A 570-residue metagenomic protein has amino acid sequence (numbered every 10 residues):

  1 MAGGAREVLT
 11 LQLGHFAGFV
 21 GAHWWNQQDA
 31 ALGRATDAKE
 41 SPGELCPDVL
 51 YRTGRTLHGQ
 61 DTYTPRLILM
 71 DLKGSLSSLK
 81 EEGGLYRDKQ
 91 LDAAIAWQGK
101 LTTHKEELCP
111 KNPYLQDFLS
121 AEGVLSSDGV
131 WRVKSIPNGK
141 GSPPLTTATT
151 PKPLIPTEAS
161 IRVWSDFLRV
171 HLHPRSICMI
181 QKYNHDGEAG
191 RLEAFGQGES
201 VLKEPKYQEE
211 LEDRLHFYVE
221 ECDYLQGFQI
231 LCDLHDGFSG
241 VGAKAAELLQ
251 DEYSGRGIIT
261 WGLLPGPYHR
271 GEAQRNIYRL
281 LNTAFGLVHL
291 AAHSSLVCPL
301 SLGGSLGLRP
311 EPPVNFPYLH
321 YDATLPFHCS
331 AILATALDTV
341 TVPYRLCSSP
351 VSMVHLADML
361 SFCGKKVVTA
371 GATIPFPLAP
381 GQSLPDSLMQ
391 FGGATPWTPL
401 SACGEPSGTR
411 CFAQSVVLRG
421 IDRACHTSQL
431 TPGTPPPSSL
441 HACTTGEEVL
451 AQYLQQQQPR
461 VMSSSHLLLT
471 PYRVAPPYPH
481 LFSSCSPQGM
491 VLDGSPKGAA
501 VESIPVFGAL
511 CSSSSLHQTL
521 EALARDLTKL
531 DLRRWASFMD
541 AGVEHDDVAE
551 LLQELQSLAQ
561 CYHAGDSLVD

Functional and structural regions predicted by a protein language model:
A2-D570: Terminal, contiguous helix-loop blocks that mediate binding/assembly
